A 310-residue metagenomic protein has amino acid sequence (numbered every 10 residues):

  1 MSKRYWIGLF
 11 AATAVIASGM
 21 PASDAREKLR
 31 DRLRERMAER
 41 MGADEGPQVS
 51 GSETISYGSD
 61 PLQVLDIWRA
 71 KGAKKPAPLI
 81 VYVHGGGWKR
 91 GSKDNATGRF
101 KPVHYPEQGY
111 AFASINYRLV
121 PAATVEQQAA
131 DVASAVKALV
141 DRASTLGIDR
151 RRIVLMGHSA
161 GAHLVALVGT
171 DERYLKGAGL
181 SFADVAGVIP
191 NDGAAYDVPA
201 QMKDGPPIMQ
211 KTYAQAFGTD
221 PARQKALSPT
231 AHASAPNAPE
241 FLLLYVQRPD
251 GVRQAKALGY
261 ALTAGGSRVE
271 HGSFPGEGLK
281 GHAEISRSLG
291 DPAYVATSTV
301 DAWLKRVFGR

Functional and structural regions predicted by a protein language model:
K28-K74: N-terminal cap/lid segment of alpha/beta-hydrolase-fold proteins
G42-P47, D60, V198-H232: Mobile cap/lid helix-loop segments that gate and shape the active-site cleft of serine hydrolases
D66, L244, K256-R310: C-terminal catalytic histidine-bearing segment of alpha/beta-hydrolase fold enzymes
P76-G86: Short beta-strand element of the alpha/beta-hydrolase
D94-A113: Short amphipathic alpha-helix adjacent to the substrate-entry channel of hydrolases
K137-D204: Primarily recognizes the serine-hydrolase "nucleophile elbow" in alpha/beta-hydrolase and SGNH/GDSL folds
L242-P249: Conserved strand-to-loop "acid loop" that flanks and positions the catalytic carboxylate
P249-A257: Conserved alpha/beta-hydrolase "acid-adjacent" motif
